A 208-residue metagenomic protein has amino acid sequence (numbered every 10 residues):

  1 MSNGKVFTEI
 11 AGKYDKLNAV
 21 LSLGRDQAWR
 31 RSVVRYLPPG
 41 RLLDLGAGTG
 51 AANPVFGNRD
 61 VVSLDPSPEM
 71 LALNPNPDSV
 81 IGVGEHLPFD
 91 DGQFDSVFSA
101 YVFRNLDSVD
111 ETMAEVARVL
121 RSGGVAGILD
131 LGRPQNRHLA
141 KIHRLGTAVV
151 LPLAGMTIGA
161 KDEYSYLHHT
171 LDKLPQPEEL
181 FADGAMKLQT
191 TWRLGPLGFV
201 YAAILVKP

Functional and structural regions predicted by a protein language model:
M1-L37, A51-V55, M70, G159-H168: Conserved class I S-adenosyl-L-methionine
L21, G132-A182: C-terminal alpha-helical "lid/dimerization" subdomain adjacent to the S-adenosyl-L-methionine
L43-H86: Class I SAM-dependent methyltransferase SAM/SAH-binding core
T49-A51, A160-V206: Conserved Class I S-adenosyl-L-methionine
E85-V97: A short acidic, Gly/Pro-enriched loop at the edge of an enzyme's catalytic core that lines a small-molecule cofactor
F98, G127: A conserved beta-strand element that flanks and buttresses the S-adenosyl-L-methionine
Y101-V102: Short catalytic micro-motifs in class I SAM-dependent methyltransferases
D110-V125: A short glycine-rich, Lys/Arg-flanked "PGG" loop and its adjoining helix->strand segment in the class I
